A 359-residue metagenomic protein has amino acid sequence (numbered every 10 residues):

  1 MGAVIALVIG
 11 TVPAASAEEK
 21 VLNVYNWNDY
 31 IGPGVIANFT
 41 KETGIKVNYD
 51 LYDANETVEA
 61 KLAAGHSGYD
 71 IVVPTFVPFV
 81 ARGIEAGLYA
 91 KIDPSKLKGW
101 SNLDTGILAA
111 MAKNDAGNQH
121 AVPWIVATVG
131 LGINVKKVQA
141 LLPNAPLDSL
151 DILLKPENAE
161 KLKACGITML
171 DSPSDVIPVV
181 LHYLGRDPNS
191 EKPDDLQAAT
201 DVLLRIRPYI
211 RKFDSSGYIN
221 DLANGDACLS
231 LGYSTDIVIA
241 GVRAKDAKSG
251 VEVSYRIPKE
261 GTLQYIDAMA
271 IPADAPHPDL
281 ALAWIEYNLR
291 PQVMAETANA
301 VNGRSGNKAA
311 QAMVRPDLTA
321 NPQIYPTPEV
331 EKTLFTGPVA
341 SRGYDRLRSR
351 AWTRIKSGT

Functional and structural regions predicted by a protein language model:
M1-T11: Bacterial N-terminal signal peptides
E18-G83: Early extracytoplasmic/lumenal segment of secretory-pathway proteins
G68-V72, A90-V135: A structural signal for short loop-to-beta-strand junctions that line the ligand-binding cleft of periplasmic/secreted
G83-K91, A109-A110, D115-N118, Y209 (+2 more regions): Ligand-binding "clamshell"
A90-S101, D151, A247-L263, P272-A275: Short beta-strand->loop
C165-V180, L184-S254: Ligand-binding pocket segment of bilobal, Venus flytrap-like solute-binding proteins
N220, P328-T359: Conserved C-terminal helix/tail region of periplasmic/extracytoplasmic solute-binding proteins
D267, P272-T333: Mature extracytoplasmic/periplasmic domains
